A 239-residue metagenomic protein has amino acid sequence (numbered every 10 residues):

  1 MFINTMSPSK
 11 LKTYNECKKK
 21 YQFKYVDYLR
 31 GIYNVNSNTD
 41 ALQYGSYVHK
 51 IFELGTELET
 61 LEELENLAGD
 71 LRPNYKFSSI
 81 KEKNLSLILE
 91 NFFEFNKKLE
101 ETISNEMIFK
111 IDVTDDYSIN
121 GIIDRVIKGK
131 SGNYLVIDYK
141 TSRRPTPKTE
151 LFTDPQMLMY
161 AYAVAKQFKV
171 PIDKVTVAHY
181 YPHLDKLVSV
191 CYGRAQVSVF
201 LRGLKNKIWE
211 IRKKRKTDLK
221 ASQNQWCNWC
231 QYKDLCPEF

Functional and structural regions predicted by a protein language model:
M1-I3, K20-N34, L67-R72, V136-S142 (+1 more regions): Short amphipathic alpha-helical segments and their helix-coil junctions
N4, P8-T60, L85-S86, S104-M107: Nuclease catalytic cores
C17, V48-H49, R125, Y160 (+2 more regions): A residue-level signal for conserved active-site and pocket-lining positions in enzyme catalytic cores
Q43-I108, D112: A non-catalytic, helix-rich entry segment at domain boundaries
E57-E63, K166-D173, I211-S222: Surface-exposed helix-capping loop/turn segments at secondary-structure junctions
M107-N206: Mg2+/Mn2+-dependent nuclease catalytic core
S131, K205-F239: Accessory terminal regions of nucleic-acid processing enzymes
